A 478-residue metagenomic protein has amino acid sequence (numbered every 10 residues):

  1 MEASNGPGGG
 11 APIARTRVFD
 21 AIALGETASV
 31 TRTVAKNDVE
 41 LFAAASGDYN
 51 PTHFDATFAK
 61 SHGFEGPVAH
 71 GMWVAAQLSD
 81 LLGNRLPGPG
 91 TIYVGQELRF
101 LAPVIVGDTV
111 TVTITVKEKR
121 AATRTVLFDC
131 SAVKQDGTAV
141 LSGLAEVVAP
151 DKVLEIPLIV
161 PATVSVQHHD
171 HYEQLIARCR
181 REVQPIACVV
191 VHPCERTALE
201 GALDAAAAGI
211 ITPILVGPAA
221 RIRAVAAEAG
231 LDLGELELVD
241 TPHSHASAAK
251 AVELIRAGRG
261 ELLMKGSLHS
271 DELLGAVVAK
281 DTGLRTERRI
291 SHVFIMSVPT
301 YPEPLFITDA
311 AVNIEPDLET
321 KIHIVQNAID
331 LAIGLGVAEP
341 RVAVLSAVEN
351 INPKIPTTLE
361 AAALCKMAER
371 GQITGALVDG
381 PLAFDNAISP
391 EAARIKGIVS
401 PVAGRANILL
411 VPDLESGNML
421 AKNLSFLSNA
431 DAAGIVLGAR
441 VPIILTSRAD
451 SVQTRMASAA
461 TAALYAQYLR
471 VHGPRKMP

Functional and structural regions predicted by a protein language model:
E2-G95, L154, V344: Hot-dog-fold acyl-thioester-processing enzymes
E2-L24, A28, F100, V104-V166: HotDog/MaoC-like acyl-thioester-processing domains
G25, F42, G71, L78 (+8 more regions): Buried hydrophobic positions in well-ordered alpha/beta secondary-structure cores of metabolic enzymes
V34, A102, V116, A132-K134 (+4 more regions): Short, structured patches in soluble enzyme cores that scaffold and shape functional sites
G88-Y93, T109, L127, L262 (+1 more regions): Short, flexible active-site-proximal loops enriched in glycine and acidic residues
V94-Q96, V112, S291: Short beta-strand or tight-loop elements that sit immediately N-terminal to catalytic metal-binding acidic residues
G95-F100, F426-L427: Small/polar glycine-rich anion-binding or flexible loop at a beta-alpha turn
S165-I214, A219-V402, I408-P478: Anion-binding alpha/beta catalytic cores of soluble intermediary-metabolism enzymes, centered on
